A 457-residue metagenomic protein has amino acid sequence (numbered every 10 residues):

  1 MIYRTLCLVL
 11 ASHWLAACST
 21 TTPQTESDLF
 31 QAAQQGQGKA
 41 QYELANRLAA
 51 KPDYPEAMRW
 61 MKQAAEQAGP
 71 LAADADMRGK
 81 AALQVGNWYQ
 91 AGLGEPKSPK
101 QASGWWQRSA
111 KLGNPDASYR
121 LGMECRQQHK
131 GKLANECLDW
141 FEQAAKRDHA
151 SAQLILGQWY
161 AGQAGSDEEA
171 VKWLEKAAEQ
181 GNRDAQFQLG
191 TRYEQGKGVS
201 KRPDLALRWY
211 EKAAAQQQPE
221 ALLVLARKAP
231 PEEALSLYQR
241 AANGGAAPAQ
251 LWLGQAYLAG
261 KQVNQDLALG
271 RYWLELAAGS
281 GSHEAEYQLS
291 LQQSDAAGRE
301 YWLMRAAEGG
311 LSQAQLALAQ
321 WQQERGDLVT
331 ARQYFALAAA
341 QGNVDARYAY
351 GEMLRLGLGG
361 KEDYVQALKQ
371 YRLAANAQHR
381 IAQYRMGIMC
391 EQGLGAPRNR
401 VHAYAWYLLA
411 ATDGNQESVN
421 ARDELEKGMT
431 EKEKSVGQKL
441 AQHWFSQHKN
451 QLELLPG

Functional and structural regions predicted by a protein language model:
A16-A17: C-terminal motif of bacterial Sec signal peptides marking the signal peptidase cleavage site
Q35-Q37, L48, D53, Q67-P70 (+20 more regions): Short helix-capping/linker turns of helical repeat alpha-solenoids
G38, Y54, P99, G131-A134 (+8 more regions): TPR-repeat structural position
E43-K51, A82-A91, R120-Q128, I155-Q163 (+9 more regions): Hydrophobic face of amphipathic alpha-helices that form TPR/SEL1-like repeat modules and related alpha-solenoid
E417-G457: Terminal, low-structured helical/coil segments at or just beyond the last alpha-helical repeat
